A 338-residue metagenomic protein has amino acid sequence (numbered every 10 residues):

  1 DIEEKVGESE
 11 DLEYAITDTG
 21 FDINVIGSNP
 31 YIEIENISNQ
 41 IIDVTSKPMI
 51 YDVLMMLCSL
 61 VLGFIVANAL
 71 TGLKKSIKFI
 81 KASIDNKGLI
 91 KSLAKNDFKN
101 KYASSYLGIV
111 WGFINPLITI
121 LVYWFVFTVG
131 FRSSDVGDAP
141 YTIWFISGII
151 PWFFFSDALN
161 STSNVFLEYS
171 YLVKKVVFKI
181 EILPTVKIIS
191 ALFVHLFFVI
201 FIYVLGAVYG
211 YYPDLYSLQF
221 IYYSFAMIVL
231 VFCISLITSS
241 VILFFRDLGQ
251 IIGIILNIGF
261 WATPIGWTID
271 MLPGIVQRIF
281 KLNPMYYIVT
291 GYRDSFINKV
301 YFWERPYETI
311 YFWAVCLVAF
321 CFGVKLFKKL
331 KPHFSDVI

Functional and structural regions predicted by a protein language model:
I2-Y31, S38: Glycan-recognition and processing domains
N29-V53: Short, aromatic-rich amphipathic segments at membrane interfaces that lie adjacent to a transmembrane helix or signal
P48-I338: Hydrophobic transmembrane alpha-helices and immediately adjacent juxtamembrane helices of multi-pass inner-membrane
